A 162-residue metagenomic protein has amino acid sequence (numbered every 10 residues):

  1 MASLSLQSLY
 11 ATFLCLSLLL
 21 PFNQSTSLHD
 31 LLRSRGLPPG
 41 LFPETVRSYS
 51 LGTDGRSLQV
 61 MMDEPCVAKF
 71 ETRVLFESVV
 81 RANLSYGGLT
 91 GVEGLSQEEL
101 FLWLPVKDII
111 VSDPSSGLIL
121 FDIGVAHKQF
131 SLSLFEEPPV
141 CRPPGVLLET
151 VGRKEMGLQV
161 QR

Functional and structural regions predicted by a protein language model:
A2-L4, F13-D30: N-terminal signal peptide
A2-Q7, R162: N-terminal low-complexity tails
T26-V67: N-terminal secretory signal peptides
M61-F70, I123-H127: Secondary-structure transition/turn motif
P65, T72-V79: Short Gly/aromatic-enriched secondary-structure transition segments
K69-R73, S131-L134: A short, polar/proline- and glycine-enriched secondary-structure boundary/capping micro-motif
V79-R162: Helix-rich interaction surfaces within compact, conserved domain-sized segments that mediate assembly or partner
